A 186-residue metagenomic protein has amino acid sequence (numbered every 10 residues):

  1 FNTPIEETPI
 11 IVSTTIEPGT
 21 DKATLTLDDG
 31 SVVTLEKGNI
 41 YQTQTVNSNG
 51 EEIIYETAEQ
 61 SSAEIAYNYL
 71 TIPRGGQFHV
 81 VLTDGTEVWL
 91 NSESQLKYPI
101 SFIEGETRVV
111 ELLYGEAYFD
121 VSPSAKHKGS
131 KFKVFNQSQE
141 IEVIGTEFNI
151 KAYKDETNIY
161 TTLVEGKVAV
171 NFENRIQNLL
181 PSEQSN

Functional and structural regions predicted by a protein language model:
F1-E156, A169-N186: Short acidic/polar, Gly/Pro-enriched loop/turn segments located at secondary-structure boundaries
